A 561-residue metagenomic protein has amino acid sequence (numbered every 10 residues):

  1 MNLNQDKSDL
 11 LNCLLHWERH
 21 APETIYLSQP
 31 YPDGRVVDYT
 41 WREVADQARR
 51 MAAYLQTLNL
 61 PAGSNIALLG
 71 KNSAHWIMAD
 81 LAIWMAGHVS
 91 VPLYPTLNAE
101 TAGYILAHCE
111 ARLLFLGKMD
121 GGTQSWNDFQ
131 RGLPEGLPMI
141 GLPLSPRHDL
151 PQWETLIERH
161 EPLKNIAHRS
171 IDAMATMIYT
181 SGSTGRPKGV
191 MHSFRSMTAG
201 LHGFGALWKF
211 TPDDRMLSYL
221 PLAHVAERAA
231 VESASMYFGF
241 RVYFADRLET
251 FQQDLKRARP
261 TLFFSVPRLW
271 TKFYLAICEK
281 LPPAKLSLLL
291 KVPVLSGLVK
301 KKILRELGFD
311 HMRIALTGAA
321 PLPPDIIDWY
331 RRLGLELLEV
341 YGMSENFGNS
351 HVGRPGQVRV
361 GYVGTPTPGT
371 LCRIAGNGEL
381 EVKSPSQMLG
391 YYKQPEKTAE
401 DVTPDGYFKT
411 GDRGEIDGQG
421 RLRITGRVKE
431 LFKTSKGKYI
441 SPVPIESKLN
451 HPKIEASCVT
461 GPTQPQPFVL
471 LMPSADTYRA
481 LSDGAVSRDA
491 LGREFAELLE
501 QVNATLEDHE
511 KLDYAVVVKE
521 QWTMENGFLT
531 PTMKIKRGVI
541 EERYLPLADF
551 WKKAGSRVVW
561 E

Functional and structural regions predicted by a protein language model:
P22-I25, H160-Y179, R186, K209-R215: Conserved pre-ATP/AMP-binding loop-to-beta segment of ANL
L27-L81, N98-G103, E154-T155, F194-R195: Conserved AMP-binding/adenylate-forming core of the ANL superfamily
D33, D120-I171, I277-E306: ANL superfamily adenylate-forming
D38-R42, A175-L201: Conserved AMP-binding A3 loop
P95-Q130, G200-L217, L248-L262: Conserved ATP-dependent adenylate/AMP-binding module captured primarily in the ANL superfamily
T198-R215, L222-K302, H311, E336: Conserved AMP-binding/adenylation subdomain of ANL enzymes
T261-S265, F273-V358, L371, E455-A456: Gly/Ser/Thr-rich phosphate-binding loop
P366, T370-A375, E379-T434, H451 (+1 more regions): Conserved ATP-binding/catalytic segment of the ANL
